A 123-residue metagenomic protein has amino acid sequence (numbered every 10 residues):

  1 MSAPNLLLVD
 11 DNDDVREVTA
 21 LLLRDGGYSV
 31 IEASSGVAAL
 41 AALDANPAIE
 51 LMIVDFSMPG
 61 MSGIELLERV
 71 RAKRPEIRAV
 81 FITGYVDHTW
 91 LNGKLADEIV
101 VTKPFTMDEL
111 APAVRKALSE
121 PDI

Functional and structural regions predicted by a protein language model:
D10: Conserved acidic carboxylate
D13-I31, E98, A117: Two-component/phosphorelay signaling modules centered on CheY-like receiver
G27-S34, A42, R78: Short hydrophobic/Thr-rich beta-strand motif most characteristic of the beta2 strand and flanking loop of CheY-like
S34-A38, S62-L66: Acidic catalytic/metal-coordinating carboxylates
D55: Active-site residues of response regulator receiver
M58: Receiver (REC) domain active-site loop signature in two-component systems and cognate sites in sensor histidine kinases
F105-K116, D122: C-terminal output helix
